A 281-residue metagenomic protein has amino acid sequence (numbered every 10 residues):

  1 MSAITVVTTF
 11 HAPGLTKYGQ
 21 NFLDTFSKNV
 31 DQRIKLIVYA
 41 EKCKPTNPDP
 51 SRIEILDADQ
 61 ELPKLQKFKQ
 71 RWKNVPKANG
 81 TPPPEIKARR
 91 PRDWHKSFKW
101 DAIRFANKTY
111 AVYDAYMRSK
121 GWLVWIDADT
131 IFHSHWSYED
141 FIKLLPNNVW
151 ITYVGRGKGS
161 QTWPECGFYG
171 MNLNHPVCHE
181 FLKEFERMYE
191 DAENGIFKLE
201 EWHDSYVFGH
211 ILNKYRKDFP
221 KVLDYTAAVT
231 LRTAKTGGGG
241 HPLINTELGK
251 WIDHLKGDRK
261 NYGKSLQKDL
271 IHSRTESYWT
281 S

Functional and structural regions predicted by a protein language model:
M1-W94, M117-S119, L173, N261 (+1 more regions): N-terminal anchoring/stem segment of glycosyltransferases
P13-K17, A102-A106, L199-W202: Conserved phosphate-coordination/catalytic loops
Q20, A106-Y110, W202-H210: A structural signal for well-ordered alpha-helical segments within the folded catalytic domains of diverse enzymes
S97: Short acidic-hydrophobic catalytic motif
W100, R104-Y153: GT-A fold catalytic core of metal-dependent nucleotide-sugar glycosyltransferases, centered on the diacidic
K108, I126, P164-G167, D204: Residues that flank catalytic or metal-binding motifs in active/ligand-binding sites
H133-E201: Conserved catalytic core of nucleotide-sugar-dependent glycosyltransferases
L173-S281: Catalytic core and acceptor-binding pocket of nucleotide-sugar-dependent glycosyltransferases
